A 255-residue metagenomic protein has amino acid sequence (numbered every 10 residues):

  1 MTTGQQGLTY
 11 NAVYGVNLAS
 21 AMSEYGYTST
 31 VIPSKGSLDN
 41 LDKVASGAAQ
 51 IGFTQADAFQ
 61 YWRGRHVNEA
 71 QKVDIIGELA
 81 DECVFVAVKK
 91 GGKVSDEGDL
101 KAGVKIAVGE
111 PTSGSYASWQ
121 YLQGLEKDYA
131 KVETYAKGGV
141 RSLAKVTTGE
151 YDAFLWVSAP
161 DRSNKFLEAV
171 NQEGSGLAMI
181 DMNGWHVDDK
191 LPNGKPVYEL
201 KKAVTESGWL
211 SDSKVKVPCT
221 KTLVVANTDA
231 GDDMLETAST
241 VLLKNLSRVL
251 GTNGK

Functional and structural regions predicted by a protein language model:
M1-T28, E82-T148: Bilobed "Venus flytrap"/periplasmic-binding protein-like clamshell domains and structurally analogous long
G15-V16, I32-A70, R141-V146, D161-V170: Pocket-flanking alpha-helical
V31, Q50-T54, F85, A107-V108 (+1 more regions): Structural recognition of the beta-strand scaffold that forms the well-ordered cores of secreted hydrolase catalytic
A56-A58, G92, S115-S213: Pocket-lining segment of extracytoplasmic ligand-binding domains
D57-K93: Signal peptide-directed extracytoplasmic domains
E69-L79, V204-K216: A structural signal for short loop-to-beta-strand junctions that line the ligand-binding cleft of periplasmic/secreted
I75-V84, N171-G174, N183-G184, V215-K221: Short Pro/Gly-enriched coil loops immediately N-terminal to beta-strands
K221-K255: Extracellular/periplasmic juxtamembrane helices and adjacent flexible linkers that interface with membrane partners
